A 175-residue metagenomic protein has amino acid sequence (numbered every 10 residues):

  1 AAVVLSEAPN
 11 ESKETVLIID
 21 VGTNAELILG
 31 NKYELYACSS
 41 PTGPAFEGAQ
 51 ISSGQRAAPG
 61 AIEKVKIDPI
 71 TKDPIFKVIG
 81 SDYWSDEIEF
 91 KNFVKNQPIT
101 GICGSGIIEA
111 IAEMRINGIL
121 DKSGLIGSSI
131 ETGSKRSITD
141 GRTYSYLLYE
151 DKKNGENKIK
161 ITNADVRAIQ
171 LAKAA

Functional and structural regions predicted by a protein language model:
A1-D20, E26-A175: Helical "lid/coupling" subdomains associated with nucleotide-phosphate turnover
